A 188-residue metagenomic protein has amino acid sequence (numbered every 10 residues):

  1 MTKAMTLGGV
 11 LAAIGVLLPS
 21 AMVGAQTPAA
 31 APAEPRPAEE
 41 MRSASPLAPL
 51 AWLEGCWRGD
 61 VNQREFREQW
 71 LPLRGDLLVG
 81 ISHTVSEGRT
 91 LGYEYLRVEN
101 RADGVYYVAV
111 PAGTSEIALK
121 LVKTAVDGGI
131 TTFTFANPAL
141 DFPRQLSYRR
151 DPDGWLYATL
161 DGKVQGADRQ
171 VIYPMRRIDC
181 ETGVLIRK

Functional and structural regions predicted by a protein language model:
M1-A4: Positively charged n-region of N-terminal signal peptides that target proteins for export
G8-S20: Bacterial N-terminal signal peptides
G15-V16, P28-A29, P174-M175: Sequence termini and other peripheral, non-core segments
S20-P32: Signal peptide processing junction and immediate N-terminal pro/mature segment of secreted/exported proteins
P32-P49: Extreme N-terminal tail/first-helix region
R36-E39, E116-K123, W155-K188: Edge beta-strand at a domain terminus
S43-A44, L53-C56, D60-A139, V184: Central antiparallel beta-sheet cores of small beta-barrel/beta-sandwich binding domains
V122, I130-D141, L146-R150, Y157-D161: Well-ordered alpha/beta subsegment
